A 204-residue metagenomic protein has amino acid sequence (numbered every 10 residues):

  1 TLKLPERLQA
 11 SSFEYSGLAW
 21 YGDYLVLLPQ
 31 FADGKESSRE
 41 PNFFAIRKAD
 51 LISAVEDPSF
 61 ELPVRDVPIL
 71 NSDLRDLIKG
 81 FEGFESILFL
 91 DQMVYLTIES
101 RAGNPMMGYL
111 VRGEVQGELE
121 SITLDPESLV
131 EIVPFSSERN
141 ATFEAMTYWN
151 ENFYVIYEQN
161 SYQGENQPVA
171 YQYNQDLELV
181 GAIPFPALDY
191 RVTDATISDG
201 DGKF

Functional and structural regions predicted by a protein language model:
T1-F204: Sequence/structural signature of beta-propeller domains
